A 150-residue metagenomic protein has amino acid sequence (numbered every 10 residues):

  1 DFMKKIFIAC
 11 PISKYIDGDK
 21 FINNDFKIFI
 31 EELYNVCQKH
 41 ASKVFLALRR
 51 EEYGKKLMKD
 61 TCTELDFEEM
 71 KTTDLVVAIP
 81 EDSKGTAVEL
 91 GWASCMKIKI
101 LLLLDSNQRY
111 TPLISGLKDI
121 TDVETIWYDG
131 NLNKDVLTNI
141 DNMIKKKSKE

Functional and structural regions predicted by a protein language model:
F2-E150: Conserved catalytic or regulatory cores that recognize and/or transform ribose-phosphate-containing ligands
